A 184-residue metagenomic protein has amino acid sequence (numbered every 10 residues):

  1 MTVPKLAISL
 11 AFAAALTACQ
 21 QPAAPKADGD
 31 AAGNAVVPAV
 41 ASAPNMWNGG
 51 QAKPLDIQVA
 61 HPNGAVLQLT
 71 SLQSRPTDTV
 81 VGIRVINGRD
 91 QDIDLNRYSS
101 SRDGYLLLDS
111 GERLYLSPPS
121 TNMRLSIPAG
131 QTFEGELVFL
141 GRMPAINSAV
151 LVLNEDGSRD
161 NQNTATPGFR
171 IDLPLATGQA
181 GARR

Functional and structural regions predicted by a protein language model:
M1-I8: Bacterial N-terminal signal peptides that target proteins for export
A15-A18: C-terminal motif of bacterial Sec signal peptides marking the signal peptidase cleavage site
Q20-P22: Bacterial signal peptide processing site
G33, A43-I57, N96-D103, L108-G111 (+2 more regions): Surface-exposed edge beta-strand/loop patches
A60-L69: N-terminal edge beta-strand
T79-N87: Short, well-ordered beta-strand segments enriched in hydrophobic/aromatic residues
G88-Q91, M143: Short, acidic/polar linear motifs in exposed loop/turn regions
Y115-M123: Solvent-exposed serine/threonine-rich low-complexity stretches and specific carbohydrate-binding patches
